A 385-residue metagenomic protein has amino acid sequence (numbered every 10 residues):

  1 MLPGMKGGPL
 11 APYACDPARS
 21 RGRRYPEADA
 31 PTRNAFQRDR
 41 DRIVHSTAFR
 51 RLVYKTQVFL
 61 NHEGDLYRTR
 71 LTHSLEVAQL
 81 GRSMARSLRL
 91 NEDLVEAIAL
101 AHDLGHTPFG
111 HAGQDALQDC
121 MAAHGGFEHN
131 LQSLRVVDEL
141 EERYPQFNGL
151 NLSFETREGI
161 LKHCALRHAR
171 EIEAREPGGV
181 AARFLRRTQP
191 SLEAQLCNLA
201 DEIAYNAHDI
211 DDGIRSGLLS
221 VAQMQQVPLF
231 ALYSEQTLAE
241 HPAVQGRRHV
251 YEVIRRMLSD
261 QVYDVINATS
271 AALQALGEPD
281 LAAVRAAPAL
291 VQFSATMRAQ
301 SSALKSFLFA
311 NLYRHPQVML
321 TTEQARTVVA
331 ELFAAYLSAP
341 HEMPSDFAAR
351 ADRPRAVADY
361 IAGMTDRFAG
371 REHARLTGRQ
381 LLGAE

Functional and structural regions predicted by a protein language model:
M1-S74, A78-M84, N91-D93, G113 (+2 more regions): Histidine-centered, transition-metal-coordinating active-site segments
S87-R89, G105: Alpha-helix boundary/capping segments in eukaryotic regulatory proteins
V95-H124, H129-N130: Aspartate-rich (DDxxD/NDxxD/DxxxD) Mg2+/diphosphate-binding motifs and their adjoining helix-loop segments
